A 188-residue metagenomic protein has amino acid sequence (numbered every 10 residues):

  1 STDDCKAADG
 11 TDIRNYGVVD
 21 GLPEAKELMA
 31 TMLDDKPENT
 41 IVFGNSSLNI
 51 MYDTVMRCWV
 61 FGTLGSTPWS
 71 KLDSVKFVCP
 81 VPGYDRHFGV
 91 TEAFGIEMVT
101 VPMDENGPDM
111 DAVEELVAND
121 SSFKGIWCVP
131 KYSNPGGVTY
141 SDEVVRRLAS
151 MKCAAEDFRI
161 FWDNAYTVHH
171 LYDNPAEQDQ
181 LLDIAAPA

Functional and structural regions predicted by a protein language model:
C5, D9-E156, T167-P187: Conserved core of the PLP fold type I
D163-N164: Walker B catalytic acidic pair
